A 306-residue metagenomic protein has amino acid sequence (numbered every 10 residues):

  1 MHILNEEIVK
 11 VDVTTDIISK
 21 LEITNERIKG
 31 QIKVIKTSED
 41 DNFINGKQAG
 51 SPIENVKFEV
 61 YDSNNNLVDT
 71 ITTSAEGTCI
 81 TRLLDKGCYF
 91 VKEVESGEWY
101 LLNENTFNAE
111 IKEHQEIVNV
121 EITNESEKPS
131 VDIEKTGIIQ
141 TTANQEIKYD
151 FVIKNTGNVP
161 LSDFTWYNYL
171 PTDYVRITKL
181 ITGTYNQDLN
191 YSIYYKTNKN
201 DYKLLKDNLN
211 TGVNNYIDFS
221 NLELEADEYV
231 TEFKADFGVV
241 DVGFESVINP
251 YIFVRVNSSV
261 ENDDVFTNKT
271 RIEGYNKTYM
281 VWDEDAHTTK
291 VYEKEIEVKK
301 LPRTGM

Functional and structural regions predicted by a protein language model:
M1-M306: Solvent-exposed loop/turn and edge beta-strand elements of beta-rich ligand-binding domains
